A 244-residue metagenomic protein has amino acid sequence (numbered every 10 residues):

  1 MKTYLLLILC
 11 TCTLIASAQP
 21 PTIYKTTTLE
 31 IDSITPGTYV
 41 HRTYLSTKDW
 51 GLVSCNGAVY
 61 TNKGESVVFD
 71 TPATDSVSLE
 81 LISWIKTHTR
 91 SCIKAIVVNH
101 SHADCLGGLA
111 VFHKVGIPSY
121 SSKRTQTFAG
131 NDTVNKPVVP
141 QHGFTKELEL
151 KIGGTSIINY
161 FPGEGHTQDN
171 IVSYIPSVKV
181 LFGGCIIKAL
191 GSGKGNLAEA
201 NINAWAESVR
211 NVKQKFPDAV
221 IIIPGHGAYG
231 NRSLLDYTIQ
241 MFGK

Functional and structural regions predicted by a protein language model:
M1-P20: Bacterial Sec-dependent N-terminal signal peptides
T22, T26-L29, I34, K123-G163 (+2 more regions): Metallo-beta-lactamase
T35-I82, V172-C185: Conserved beta-strand hairpin/beta-sheet module of binuclear metal-dependent hydrolase folds, prominently
G37, Y60, D70, I85 (+9 more regions): Divalent metal-coordination and catalytic microenvironments
R42-C55, N131-D132, S192-A200: Acidic/histidine-rich helix-loop elements that form or flank divalent-metal/phosphate-binding sites at the catalytic
L45-K48, S66, A73-S76, S101-C105 (+6 more regions): Solvent-exposed loop/turn segments at secondary-structure junctions within structured extracellular/periplasmic domains
K63-V67, S76-Y120: Active-site metal-binding motif and surrounding structural segment of the metallo-beta-lactamase
E65-V67, A73-T74, Y160-T238: Metallo-beta-lactamase
